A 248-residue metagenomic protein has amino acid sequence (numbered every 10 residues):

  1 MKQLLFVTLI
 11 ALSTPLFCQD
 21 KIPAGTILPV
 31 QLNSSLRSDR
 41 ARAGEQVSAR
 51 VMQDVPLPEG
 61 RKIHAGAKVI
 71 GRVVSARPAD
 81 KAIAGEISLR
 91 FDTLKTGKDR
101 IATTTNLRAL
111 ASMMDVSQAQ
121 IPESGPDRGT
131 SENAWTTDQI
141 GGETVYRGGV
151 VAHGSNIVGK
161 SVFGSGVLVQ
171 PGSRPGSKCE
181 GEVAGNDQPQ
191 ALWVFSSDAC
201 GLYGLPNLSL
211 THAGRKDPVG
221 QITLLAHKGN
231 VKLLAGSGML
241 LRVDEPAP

Functional and structural regions predicted by a protein language model:
M1-L5: Positively charged n-region of N-terminal signal peptides that target proteins for export
T8-L9: Compositionally biased, intrinsically disordered terminal targeting/sorting segments of membrane/secreted proteins
Q19-P248: Contiguous beta-sheet cores, especially beta-hairpins with glycine/small-residue-rich turns and Gly-(small hydrophobic)
